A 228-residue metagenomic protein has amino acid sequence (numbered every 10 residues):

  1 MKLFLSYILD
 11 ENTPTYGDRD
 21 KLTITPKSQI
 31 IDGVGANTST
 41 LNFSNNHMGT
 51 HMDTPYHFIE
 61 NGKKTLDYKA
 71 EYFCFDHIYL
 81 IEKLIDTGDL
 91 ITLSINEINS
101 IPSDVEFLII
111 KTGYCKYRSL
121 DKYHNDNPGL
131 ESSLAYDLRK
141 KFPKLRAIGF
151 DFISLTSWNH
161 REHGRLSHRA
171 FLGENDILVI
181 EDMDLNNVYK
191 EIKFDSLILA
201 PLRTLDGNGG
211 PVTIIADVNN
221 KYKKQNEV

Functional and structural regions predicted by a protein language model:
M1-V228: Active-/binding-site microenvironments in catalytic and ligand-binding cores
